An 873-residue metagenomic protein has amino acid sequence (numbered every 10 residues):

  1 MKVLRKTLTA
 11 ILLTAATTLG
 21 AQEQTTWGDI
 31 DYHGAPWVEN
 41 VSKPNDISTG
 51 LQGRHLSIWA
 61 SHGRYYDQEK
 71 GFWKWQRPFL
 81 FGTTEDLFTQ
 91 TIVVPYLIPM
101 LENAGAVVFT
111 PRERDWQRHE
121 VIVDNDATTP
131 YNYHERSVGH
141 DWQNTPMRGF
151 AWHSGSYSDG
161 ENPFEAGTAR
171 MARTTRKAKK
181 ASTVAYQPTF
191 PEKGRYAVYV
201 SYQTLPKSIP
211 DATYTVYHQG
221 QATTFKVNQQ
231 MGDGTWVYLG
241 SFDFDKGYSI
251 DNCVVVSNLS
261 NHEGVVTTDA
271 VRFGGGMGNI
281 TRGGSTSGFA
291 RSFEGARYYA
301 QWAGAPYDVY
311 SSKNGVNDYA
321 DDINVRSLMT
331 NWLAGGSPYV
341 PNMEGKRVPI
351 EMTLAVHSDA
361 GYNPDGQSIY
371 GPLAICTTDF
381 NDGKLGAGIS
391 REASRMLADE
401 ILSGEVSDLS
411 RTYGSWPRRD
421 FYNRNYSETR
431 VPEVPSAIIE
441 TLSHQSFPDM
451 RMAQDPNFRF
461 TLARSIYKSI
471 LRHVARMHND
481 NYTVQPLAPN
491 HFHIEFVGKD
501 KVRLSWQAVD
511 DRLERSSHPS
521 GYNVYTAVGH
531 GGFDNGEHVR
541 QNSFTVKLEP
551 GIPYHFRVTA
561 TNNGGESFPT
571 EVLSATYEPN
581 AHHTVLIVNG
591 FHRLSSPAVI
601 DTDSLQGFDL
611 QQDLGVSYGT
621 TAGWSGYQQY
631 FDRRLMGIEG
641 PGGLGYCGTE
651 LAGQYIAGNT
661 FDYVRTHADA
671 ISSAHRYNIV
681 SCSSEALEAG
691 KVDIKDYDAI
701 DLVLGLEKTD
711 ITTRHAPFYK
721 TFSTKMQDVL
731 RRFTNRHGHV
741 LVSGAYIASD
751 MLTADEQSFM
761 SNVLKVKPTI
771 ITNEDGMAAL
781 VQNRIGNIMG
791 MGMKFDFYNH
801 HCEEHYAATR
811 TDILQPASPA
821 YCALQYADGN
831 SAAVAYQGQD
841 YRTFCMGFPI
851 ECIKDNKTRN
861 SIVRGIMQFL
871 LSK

Functional and structural regions predicted by a protein language model:
F81, E85, Y96-A104, R112 (+4 more regions): Aromatic-Pro/Gly-enriched surface loop or interdomain linker that acts as a lid/target-recognition segment
C253, A270-G278, M352-T353, S358-D365 (+3 more regions): Active-site-adjacent mobile loop/cap segments within catalytic or ligand-binding domains
V254-V265: Short beta-strand-plus-loop segments that form exposed binding edges in beta-rich domains
F293-R391, Y422-Q445: Active-site microenvironments of hydrolase-like enzyme catalytic domains
H473-S516, P550, G565-H583: Pro/Thr/Ser/Gly-rich low-complexity, intrinsically disordered linker/stalk tracts
T545-E566: Beta-strand-rich modules
H582-F591, A598-L610, K691-A754, Q837 (+1 more regions): Short alpha-beta junction capping motif
L706-T809, S818-A820, T858, I862: A glycine-rich, often tryptophan-bearing local segment used as a flexible ligand/cofactor-contacting loop or short
